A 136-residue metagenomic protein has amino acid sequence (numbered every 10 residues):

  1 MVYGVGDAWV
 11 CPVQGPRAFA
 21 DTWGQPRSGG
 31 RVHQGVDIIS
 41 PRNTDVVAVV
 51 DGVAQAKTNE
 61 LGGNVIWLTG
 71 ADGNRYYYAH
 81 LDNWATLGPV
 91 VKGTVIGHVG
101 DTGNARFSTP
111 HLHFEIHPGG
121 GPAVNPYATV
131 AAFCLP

Functional and structural regions predicted by a protein language model:
V2-Q14, A18, T86-V95, H113-P136: Acidic, glycine-rich catalytic/binding loops that coordinate metals and/or anionic ligands
V10-V13, G29-G30, V47, E60 (+4 more regions): Extracellular/periplasmic catalytic domains that process cell-envelope and extracellular macromolecules
R17-V50: Short glycine/threonine/proline-enriched tight-turn/helix- or strand-capping micro-motif at secondary-structure
G24, N43, A71-G73, T102 (+1 more regions): Solvent-exposed coil/turn segments that connect beta secondary-structure elements in extracytoplasmic/periplasmic
I38, V65-L68, V91-R106: Short hydrophobic beta/alpha edge segments that flank linear recognition/processing sites
I39-S40, L81-A85: Short alpha-helix capping/helix-loop boundary micro-motifs
D45-A56, T86-D101: Short, well-structured beta-strand-loop connectors
A48-N83, A105-L112: Zn2+-dependent peptidoglycan hydrolase active-site motif and core
